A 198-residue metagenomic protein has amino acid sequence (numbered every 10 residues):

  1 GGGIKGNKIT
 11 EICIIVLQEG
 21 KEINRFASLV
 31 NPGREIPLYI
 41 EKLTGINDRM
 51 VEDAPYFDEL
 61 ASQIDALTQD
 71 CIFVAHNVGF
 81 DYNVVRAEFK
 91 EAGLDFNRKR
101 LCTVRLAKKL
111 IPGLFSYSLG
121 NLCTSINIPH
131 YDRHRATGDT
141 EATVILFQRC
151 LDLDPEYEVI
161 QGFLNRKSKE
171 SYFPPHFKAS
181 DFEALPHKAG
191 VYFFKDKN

Functional and structural regions predicted by a protein language model:
G1-R98, P112-H134: Conserved non-catalytic scaffold segment of RNase H-like nuclease domains
N47, C102, L106-K167: Extended, hydrophobic interaction surfaces within ordered domains
I64-L67, A92, P112-L119, A136-I145 (+2 more regions): Hydrophobic transmembrane alpha-helix bundles
T143-N198: GIY-YIG nuclease catalytic motif and its immediate N-terminal context
